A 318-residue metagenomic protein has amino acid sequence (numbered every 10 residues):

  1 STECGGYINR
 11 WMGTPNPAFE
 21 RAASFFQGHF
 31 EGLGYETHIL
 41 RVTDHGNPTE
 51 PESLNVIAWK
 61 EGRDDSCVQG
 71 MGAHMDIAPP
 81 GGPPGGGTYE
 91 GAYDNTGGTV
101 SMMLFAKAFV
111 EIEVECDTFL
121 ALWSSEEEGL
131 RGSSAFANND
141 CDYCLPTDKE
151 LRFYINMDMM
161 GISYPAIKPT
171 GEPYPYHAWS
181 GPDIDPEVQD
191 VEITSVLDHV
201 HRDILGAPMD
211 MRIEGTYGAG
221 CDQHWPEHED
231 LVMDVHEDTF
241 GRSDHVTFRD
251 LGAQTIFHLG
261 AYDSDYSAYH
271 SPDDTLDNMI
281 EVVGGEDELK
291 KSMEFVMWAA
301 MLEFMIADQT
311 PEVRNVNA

Functional and structural regions predicted by a protein language model:
T2-E61: A non-catalytic alpha/beta surface segment that caps or lines the substrate-entry region of metallo-dependent hydrolase
M12-A23, P51, V68, G91-T99 (+4 more regions): Solvent-exposed, acidic/flexible segments
P17-T37, G97-L104, A108, D117 (+7 more regions): Extracytoplasmic/secreted proteins, especially bacterial periplasmic and envelope-associated proteins
F26, T37-R41, N55-W59, V68-A73 (+8 more regions): Structural recognition of the beta-strand scaffold that forms the well-ordered cores of secreted hydrolase catalytic
E36, T43-T49, G62-D65, M75-P79 (+6 more regions): Solvent-exposed loop/turn segments at secondary-structure junctions within structured extracellular/periplasmic domains
A58, M71, D76-I77, G81-L130 (+1 more regions): Alpha-helical metal-binding/catalytic segments enriched in His/Glu/Asp
W123-F257: Metal-dependent peptidase/peptidase-like ectodomains
L259-N317: His/Asp/Glu-rich mid-to-C-terminal helical/loop segments that flank catalytic regions of hydrolases
